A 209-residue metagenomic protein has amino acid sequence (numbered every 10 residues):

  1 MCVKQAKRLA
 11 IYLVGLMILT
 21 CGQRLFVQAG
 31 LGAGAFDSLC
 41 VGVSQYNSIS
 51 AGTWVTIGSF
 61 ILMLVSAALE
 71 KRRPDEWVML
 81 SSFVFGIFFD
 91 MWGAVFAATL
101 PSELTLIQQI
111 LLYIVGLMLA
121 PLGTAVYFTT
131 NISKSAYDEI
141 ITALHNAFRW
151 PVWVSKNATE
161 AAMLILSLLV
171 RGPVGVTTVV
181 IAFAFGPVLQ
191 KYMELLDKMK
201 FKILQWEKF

Functional and structural regions predicted by a protein language model:
M1-F209: Core subunits and conserved enzymes of cellular information-processing and envelope-translocation systems across
